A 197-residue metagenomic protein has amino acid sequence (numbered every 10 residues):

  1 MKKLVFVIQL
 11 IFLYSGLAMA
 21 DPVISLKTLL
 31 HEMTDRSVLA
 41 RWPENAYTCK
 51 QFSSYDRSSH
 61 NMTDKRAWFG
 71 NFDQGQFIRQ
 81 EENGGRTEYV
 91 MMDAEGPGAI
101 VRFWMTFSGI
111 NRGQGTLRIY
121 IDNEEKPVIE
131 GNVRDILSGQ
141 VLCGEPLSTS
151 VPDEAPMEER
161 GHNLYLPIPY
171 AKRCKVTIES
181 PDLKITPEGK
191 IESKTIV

Functional and structural regions predicted by a protein language model:
M1-L4: Positively charged n-region of N-terminal signal peptides that target proteins for export
V7, L17-A18: Cleavable N-terminal signal peptides
L10: Cationic, low-complexity basic patches in intrinsically disordered or flexible, solvent-exposed regions
L13-S15: N-terminal signal peptide c-region/cleavage motif recognized by signal peptidases
D21-V197: Beta-strand-centric surfaces of beta-sandwich/beta-rich domains
